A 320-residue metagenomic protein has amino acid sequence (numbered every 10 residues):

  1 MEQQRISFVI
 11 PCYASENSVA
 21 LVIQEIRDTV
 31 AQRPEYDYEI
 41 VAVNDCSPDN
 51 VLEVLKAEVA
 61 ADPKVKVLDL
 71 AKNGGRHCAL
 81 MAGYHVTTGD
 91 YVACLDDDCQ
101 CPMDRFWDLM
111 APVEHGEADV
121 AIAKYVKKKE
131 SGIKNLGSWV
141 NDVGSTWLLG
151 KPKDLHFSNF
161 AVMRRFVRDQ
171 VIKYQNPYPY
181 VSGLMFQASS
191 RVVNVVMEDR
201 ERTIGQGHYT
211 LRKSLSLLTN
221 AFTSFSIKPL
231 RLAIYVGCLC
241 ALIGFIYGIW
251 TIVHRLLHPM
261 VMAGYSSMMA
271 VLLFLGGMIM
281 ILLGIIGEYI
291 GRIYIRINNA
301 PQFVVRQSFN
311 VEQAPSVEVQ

Functional and structural regions predicted by a protein language model:
M1-S131, G144, V319: Structured catalytic core of nucleotide-sugar glycosyltransferases
E2, Y180-Q320: Hydrophobic helical membrane-anchoring modules
P11, L70-K72, G116, A161 (+3 more regions): Short conserved micro-motifs on helix faces and helix-strand junctions that flank and scaffold key functional residues
A14-N17, Q100, D104, I172 (+3 more regions): Residues in soluble alpha-helical coiled-coils and helical-bundle/repeat scaffolds
A60, H85, A111, S138 (+5 more regions): Solvent-exposed polar/charged
L70-K72, R76-V86, Y91, M103-P179 (+1 more regions): Acceptor/aglycone-binding surface of glycosyltransferases and processive sugar-polymer synthases
